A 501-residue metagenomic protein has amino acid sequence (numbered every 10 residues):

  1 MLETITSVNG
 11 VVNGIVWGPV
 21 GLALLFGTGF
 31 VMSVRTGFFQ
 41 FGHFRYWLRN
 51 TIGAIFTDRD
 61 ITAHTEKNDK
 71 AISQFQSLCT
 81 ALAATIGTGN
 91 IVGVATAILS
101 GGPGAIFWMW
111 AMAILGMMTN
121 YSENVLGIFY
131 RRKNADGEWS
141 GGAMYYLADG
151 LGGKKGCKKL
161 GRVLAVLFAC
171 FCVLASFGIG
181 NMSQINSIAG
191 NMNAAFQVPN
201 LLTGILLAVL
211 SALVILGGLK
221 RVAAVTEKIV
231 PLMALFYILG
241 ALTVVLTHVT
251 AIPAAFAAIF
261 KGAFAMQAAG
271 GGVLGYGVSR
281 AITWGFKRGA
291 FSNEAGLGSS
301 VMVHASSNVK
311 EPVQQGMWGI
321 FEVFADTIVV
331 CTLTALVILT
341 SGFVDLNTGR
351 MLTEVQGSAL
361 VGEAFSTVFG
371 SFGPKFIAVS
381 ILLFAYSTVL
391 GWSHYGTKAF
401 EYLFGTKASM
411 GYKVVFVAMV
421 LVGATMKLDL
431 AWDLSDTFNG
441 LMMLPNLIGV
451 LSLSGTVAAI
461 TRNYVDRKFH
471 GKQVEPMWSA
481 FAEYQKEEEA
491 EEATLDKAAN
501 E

Functional and structural regions predicted by a protein language model:
M1-A84, T88, I98-A105, G116 (+2 more regions): N-terminal alpha-helical transmembrane segments of multi-pass membrane transport and channel/translocase proteins
T4-I5, R35-Q40, G89-V94, S176-A189 (+5 more regions): Transmembrane helix-loop junctions in multi-pass membrane proteins
L24-R49, L164, F168, I185-M192 (+5 more regions): Membrane-interface loop-to-helix entry segments
M32-S33, M112-G137, A148-N186, G190-V214 (+1 more regions): Helix-loop-helix module between adjacent transmembrane segments
F38-I72, T96-I98, G102-I106, W110 (+6 more regions): Flexible loop linkers connecting adjacent transmembrane helices in multi-pass alpha-helical membrane transporters
R59-I98, L126-F129, A135-L151, V173 (+1 more regions): Alpha-helical membrane segments and immediately flanking helix-loop junctions that form or couple to the substrate/ion
T62, K67-A71, G102-A111, D149 (+4 more regions): Membrane-interface alpha-helices at helix entry/exit sites of multi-pass transporters
E123-D136, L242-A258, M266, G270-V273 (+2 more regions): Extracellular/periplasmic helix-exit of transmembrane alpha-helices
